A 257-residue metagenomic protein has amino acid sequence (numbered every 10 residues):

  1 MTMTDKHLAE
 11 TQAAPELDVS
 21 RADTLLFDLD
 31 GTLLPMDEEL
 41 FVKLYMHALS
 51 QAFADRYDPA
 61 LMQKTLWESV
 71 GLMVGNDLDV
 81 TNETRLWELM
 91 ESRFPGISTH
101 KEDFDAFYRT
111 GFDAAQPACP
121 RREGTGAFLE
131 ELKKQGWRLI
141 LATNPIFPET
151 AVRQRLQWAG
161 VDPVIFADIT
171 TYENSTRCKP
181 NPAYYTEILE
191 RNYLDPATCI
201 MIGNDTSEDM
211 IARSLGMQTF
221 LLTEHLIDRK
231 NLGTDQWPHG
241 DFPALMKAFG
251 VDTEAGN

Functional and structural regions predicted by a protein language model:
M1-L25, G126, E130-K133, N144-I146 (+1 more regions): Asp-based, Mg2+/Mn2+-dependent phosphohydrolase catalytic module
T4-T65: Active-site neighborhood of HAD-like aspartate-dependent phosphohydrolases
L33-P35, G71-V74, T143-F147, N174-S175: Short histidine/acidic/glycine/proline-rich micro-motifs that form metal- and phosphate-coordinating active-site loops
L34-M36, A54, Q116, P120 (+1 more regions): Residues in soluble alpha-helical coiled-coils and helical-bundle/repeat scaffolds
V42-S50, L66-V70, L86-W87, F104-F112 (+1 more regions): Hydrophobic alpha-helical core bundles mediating ligand binding, dimerization, or RNAP-core interactions
A60-T110: A metal-dependent, Asp-based hydrolase signature
V80-T84, K101-E102, R109-L141: Short, acidic loop-to-helix structural element flanking the phosphoryl-transfer center in phosphate-processing enzymes
